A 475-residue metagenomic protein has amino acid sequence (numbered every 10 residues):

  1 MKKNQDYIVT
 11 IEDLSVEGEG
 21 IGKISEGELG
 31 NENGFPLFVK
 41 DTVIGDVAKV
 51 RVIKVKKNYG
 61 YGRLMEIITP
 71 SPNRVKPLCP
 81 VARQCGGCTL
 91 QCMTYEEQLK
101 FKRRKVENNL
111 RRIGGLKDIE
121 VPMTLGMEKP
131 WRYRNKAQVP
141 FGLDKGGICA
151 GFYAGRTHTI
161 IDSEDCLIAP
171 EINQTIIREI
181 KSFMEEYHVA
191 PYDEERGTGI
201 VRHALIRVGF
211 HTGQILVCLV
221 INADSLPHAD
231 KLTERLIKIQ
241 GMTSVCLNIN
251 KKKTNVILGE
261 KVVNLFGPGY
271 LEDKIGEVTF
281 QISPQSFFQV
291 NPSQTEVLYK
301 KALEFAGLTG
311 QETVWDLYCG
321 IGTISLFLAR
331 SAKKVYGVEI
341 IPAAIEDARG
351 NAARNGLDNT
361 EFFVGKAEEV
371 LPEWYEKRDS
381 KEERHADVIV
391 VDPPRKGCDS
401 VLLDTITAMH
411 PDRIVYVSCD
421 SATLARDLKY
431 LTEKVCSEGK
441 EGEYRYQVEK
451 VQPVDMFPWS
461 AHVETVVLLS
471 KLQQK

Functional and structural regions predicted by a protein language model:
M1-P77, V81, E361-F362, E369: Terminal RNA-binding accessory module
K2-N4, V16, G20, H228-I239 (+1 more regions): Rossmann-like S-adenosyl-L-methionine
E12, R132-L143, I148-G155, I206-V208 (+3 more regions): Short beta-strand elements
G20-E26, G151-A154, C218-V220, A348: Short, acidic/hydrophobic/Gly-rich beta-strand patch recurrent on exposed beta strands that often constitutes part
G45, A169, N291: Short, conserved phosphate/pyrophosphate- and ester-handling motifs at nucleotide-, phospho-/glycolipid
M65-P77, R83-P191, L226: Extended interfacial segments that mediate partner engagement and assembly in macromolecular machines
P122-P130, E194, H203, R207 (+1 more regions): Short, solvent-exposed loop/turn elements at beta->coil junctions and helix N-caps that rim active or binding pockets
I206, G213-N222, T279-S283, V388: Short, aliphatic-rich beta-strand segments
